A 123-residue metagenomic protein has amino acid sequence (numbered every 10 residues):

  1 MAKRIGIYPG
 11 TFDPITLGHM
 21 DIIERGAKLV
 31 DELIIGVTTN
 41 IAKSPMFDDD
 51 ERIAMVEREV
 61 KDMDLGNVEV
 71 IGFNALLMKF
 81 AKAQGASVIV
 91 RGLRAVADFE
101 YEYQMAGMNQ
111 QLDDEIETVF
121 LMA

Functional and structural regions predicted by a protein language model:
M1-A123: Nucleotidyltransferase catalytic core that binds NTPs
